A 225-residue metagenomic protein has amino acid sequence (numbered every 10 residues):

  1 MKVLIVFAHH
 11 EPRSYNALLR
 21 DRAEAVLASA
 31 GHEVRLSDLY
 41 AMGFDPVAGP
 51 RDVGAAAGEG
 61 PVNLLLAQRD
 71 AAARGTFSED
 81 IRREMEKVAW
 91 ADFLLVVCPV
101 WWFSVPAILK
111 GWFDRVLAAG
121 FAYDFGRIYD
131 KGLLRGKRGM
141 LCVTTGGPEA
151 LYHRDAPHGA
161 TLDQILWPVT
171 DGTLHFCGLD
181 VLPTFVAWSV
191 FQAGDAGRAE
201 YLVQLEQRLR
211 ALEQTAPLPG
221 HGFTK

Functional and structural regions predicted by a protein language model:
M1-F121, V203-K225: N-terminal beta1-alpha1-beta2 submodule of the flavodoxin-like/Rossmannoid cofactor-binding fold
K2, E33, R138-G139, D180-V181: Residues at the starts of beta-strands that form the adenosine-phosphate
L94, G139-M140: Short, well-ordered beta-strand core segments
S104-V105, E149-Y152: Short, solvent-exposed loop/turn segments at secondary-structure junctions
D124-I128: A gly/proline- and charged-residue-enriched helix-loop-helix capping module
K131-G136: Short, conserved loop/helix-junction motifs that constitute active-site signature segments in enzyme catalytic cores
Y152-K225: Glycine-rich phosphate/pyrophosphate-binding loop and the adjoining helix
